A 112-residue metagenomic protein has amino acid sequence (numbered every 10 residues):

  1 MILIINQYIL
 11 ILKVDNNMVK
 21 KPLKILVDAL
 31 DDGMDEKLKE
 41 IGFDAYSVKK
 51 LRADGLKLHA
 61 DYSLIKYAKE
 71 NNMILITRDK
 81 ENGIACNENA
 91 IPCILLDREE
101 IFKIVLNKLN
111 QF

Functional and structural regions predicted by a protein language model:
I2-N16, K20-D35: Metal-dependent nucleic-acid phosphoesterase active-site entry motif
N6, D28-I41, S47-K50, L56 (+2 more regions): Acidic, PIN/NYN-like endoribonuclease modules and their adjacent C-terminal/linker elements
L12, K24, K66-A68, E88: A structural preference for long, well-packed, hydrophobic secondary-structure segments
K21-P22, K50-R52: Short, contiguous strand/loop micro-motifs
K24-I25, D54, N72: A generic secondary-structure micro-motif detector that highlights 1-2 residue hydrophobic/ambivalent hotspots embedded
Y46-S47, R78: Intrinsic disorder
A68-E88: Acidic, metal-binding active-site segment of PIN/NYN-like and related structure-specific nucleases
